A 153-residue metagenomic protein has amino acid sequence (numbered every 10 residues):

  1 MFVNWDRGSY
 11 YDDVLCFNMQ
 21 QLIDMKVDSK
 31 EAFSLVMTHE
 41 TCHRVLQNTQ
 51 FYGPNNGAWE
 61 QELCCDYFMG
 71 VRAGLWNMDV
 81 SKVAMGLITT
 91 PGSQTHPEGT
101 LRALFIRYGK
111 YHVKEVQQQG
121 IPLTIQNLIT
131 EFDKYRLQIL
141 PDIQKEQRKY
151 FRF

Functional and structural regions predicted by a protein language model:
M1-D6, K26-V36, F68: Phosphate-binding glycine-rich loops and adjacent basic patches that engage nucleotide phosphates, nucleic-acid
M1-V14, M19-M25, G74-F153: C-terminal capping/extension segments of zinc metalloprotease domains
M19-L35, Y52-G57: Short pre-active-site segment immediately N-terminal to the catalytic Zn-binding motif
A32, V36-E40, E60-V71, L101 (+1 more regions): Extracytoplasmic/secreted proteins, especially bacterial periplasmic and envelope-associated proteins
E40-G57, V71-N77: Catalytic Zn2+-binding segment of zinc metalloproteases
F51-F68, P91-H96: Active-site metal-coordination segments of metallo-dependent hydrolases
